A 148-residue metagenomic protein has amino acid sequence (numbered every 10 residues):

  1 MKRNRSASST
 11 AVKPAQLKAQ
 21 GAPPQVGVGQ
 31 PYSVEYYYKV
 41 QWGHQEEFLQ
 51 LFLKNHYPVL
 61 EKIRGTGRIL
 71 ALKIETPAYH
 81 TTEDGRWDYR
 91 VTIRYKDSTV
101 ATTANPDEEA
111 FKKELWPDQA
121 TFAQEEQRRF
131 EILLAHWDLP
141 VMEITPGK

Functional and structural regions predicted by a protein language model:
M1, G147-K148: Short, solvent-exposed mixed-charge patches
M1-G21: Sec-dependent N-terminal signal peptides of Gram-negative exported proteins
G21-P23, G27, K62-L70, D84-R86 (+1 more regions): An amphipathic, aromatic/His-enriched active-site/gating alpha helix that lines ligand/cofactor pockets
V28-G43: Acidic/histidine-rich, surface-exposed loop or edge segments in extracytoplasmic proteins
E35-Y36, H56, V91, R129: Polar/charged side chains located within well-ordered beta-strands of beta-rich proteins
H44-A71: Short amphipathic alpha-helical segments
P77-Y79: A cross-kingdom feature marking solvent-exposed beta-strand/loop segments within repeated, beta-rich binding/scaffold
